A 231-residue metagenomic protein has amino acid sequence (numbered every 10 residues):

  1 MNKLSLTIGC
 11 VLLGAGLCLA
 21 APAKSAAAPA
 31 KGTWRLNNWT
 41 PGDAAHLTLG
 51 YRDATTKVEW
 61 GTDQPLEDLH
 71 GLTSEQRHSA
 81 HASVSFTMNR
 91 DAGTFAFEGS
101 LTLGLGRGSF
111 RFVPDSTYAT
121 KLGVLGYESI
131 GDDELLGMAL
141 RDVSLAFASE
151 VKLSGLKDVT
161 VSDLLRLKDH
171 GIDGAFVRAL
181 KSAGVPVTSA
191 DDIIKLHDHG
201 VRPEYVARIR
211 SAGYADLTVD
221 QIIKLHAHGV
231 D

Functional and structural regions predicted by a protein language model:
M1-I8: Bacterial N-terminal signal peptides that target proteins for export
G9-C18: Bacterial N-terminal signal peptides
L19-D231: General marker for long, soluble alpha-helical cores
